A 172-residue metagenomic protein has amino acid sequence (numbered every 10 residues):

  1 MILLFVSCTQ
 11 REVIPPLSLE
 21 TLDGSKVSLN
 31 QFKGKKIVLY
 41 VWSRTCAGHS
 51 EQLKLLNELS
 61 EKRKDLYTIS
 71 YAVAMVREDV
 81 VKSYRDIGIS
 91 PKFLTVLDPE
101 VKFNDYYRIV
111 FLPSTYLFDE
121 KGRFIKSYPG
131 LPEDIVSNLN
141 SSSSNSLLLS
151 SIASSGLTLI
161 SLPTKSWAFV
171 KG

Functional and structural regions predicted by a protein language model:
M1-V6: Sec-dependent bacterial lipoprotein signal peptides
S7-L29: N-terminal "domain-start" segment that seeds a small globular fold
L29-S50: Short active-site neighborhood of thiol/selenol oxidoreductases, capturing the structured segment around
S50-I87, E100-D105: Structural microenvironment flanking redox-active thiols in thiol-disulfide oxidoreductases
R85-E120: Short, internal strand/loop/helix patches that form the active-site neighborhood or redox-interaction surface
L117-I152: Thiol-/selenol-based redox modules, centered on thioredoxin-like and closely related oxidoreductase domains
S142-G156, I160-G172: Low-acidity, Ser/Thr- and Arg-rich intrinsically disordered low-complexity segments
